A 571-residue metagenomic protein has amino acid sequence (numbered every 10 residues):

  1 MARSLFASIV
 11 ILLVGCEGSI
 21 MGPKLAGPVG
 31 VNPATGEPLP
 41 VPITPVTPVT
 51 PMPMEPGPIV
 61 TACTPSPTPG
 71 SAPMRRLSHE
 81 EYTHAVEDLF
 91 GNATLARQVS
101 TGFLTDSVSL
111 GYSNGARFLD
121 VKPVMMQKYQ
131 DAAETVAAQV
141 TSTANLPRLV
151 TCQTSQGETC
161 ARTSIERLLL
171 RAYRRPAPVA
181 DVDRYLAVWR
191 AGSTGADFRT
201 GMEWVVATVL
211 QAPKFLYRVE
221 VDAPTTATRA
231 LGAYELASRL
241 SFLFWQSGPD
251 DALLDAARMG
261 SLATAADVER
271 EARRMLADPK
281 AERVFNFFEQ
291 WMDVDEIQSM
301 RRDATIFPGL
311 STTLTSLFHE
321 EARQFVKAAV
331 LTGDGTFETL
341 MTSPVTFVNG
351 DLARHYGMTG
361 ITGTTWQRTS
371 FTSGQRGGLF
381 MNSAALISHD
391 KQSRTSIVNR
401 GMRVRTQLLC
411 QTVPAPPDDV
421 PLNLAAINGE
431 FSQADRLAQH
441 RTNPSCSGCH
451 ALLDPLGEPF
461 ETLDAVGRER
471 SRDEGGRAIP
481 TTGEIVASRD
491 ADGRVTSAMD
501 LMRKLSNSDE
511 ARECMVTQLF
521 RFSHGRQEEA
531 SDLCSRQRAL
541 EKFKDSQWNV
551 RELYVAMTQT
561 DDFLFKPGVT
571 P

Functional and structural regions predicted by a protein language model:
M1-V14: Sec-dependent bacterial lipoprotein signal peptides
L13-A62: Ser/Thr-rich, Pro/Gly/Ala-heavy low-complexity intrinsically disordered linkers and tails of secreted extracellular
A62-P65, H84, Q290, T442-A451: C-type cytochrome heme c attachment motif
D106, G115-E166, V219, L463-T517: Short, functional "switch" segments adjacent to catalytic/cofactor/reactive centers
T154-V205, P213, T226: A conserved hydrophobic secondary-structure block that centers on an alpha-helix together with its immediately flanking
A172, G192, A353, R368-R512 (+3 more regions): Sequence context surrounding c-type heme c attachment/ligation sites in exported
A180, R218, T228-A237, S241-N286 (+1 more regions): Extended, well-ordered alpha-helical scaffold/bundle regions in very large, multi-domain proteins
R258, A266-R403, V413-P414: A cross-family structural signal marking well-folded subdomains
